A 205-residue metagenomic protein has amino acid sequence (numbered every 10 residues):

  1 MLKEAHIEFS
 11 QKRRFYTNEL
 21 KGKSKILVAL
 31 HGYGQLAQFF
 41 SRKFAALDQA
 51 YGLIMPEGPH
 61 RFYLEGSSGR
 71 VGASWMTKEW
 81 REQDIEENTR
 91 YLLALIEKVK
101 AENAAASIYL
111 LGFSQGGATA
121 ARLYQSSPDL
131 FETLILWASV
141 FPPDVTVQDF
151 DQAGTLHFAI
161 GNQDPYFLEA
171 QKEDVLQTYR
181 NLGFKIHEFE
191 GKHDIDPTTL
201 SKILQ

Functional and structural regions predicted by a protein language model:
A5-L20, S24-N103: Serine-hydrolase catalytic machinery in alpha/beta-hydrolase-like enzymes
G32, S114, A138: Catalytic nucleophile serine of serine hydrolases, specifically the conserved "nucleophile elbow" pentapeptide
R42, R122-S126: Active-site signature of alpha/beta-hydrolase-fold catalytic machinery across serine- and Asp/Cys-nucleophile hydrolases
L111-G116, A120: Gly/Ala-rich beta-loop-alpha elbow adjacent to hydrolase catalytic centers
T119-L123, V145: Hydrolases whose catalytic domains are alpha/beta-hydrolase-1, hotdog thioesterase, or metallo-beta-lactamase-like
D129-F141: A conserved short beta-strand
H157-D164: Short beta-strand/loop motif that positions the catalytic acidic residue of the alpha/beta-hydrolase fold
E169-L176, R180-Q205: C-terminal catalytic histidine-bearing segment of alpha/beta-hydrolase fold enzymes
